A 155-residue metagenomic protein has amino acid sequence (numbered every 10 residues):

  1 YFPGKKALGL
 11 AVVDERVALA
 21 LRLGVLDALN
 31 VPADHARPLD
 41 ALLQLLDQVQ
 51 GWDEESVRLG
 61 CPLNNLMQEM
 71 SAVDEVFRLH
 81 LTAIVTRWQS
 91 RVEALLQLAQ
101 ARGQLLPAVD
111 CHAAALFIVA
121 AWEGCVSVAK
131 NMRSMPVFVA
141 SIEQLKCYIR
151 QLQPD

Functional and structural regions predicted by a protein language model:
Y1-L26, L43-Q50, Q89: An amphipathic alpha-helix adjacent to DNA-recognition modules
A11, V25-L59, C111-I118: Hydrophobic alpha-helical connector segments
L21, D40-L43, E75-A101, A113 (+1 more regions): Amphipathic alpha-helical packing segments from all-alpha helical-bundle domains
A36, L79-I84, A101-F117, P136 (+1 more regions): All-alpha amphipathic helical-bundle segments outside canonical DNA-binding/catalytic cores that form hydrophobic
A41, E55-V76: Amphipathic alpha-helical segments used for helix-helix packing
W52, L98, I118-P136, Y148-D155: Amphipathic C-terminal alpha-helical segment
L59, N64, V109-V128, Q144-C147: Hydrophobic alpha-helical segments that form the core of small-molecule binding pockets and/or dimer interfaces
